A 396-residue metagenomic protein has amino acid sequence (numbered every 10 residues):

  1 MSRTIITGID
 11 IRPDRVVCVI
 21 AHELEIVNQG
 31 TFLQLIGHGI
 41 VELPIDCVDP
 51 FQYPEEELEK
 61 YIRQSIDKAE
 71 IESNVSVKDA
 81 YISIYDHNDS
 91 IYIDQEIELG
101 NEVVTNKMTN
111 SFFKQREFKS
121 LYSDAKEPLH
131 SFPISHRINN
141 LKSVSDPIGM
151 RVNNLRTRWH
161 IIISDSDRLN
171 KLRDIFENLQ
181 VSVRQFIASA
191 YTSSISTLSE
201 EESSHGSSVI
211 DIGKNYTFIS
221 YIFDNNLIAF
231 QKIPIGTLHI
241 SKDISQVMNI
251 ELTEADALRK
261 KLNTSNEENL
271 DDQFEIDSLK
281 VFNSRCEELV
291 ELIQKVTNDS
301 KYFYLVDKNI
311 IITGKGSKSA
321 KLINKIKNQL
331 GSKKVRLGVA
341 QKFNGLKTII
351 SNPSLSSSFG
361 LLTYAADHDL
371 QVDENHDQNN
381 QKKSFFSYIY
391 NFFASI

Functional and structural regions predicted by a protein language model:
M1-R15, V19-S207, I228, N266-E268 (+4 more regions): Nucleotide/phosphate-binding catalytic cleft detector across ATP-hydrolyzing and phosphate-transferring enzymes
I9-R15, Y85, E201, V209-Y216 (+3 more regions): A short acidic Gly-Thr/Ser loop motif
S73, I161, S166-D174, Y191 (+4 more regions): Phosphate-binding glycine-rich/basic clefts of nucleotide- and phosphate-handling proteins, predominantly
I82-H87, I310-K318, V339: Glycine-rich beta-strand-to-loop/alpha-helix junction loops that act as flexible
N106, Q329-S358: Conserved phosphate-binding/catalytic loops in two-lobed NTP-binding clefts
S123-D124, G206-I212, T253-L258, P353-D373: A polyampholytic, Gly/Pro-enriched intrinsically disordered region
S196, K242-S245, N344-I349: Short, charged, surface-exposed secondary-structure boundary motifs
S199-E201, S317-N328: Short glycine/threonine-rich loop-to-helix capping motif typified by GTGT followed within a few residues by an Asp-Pro
